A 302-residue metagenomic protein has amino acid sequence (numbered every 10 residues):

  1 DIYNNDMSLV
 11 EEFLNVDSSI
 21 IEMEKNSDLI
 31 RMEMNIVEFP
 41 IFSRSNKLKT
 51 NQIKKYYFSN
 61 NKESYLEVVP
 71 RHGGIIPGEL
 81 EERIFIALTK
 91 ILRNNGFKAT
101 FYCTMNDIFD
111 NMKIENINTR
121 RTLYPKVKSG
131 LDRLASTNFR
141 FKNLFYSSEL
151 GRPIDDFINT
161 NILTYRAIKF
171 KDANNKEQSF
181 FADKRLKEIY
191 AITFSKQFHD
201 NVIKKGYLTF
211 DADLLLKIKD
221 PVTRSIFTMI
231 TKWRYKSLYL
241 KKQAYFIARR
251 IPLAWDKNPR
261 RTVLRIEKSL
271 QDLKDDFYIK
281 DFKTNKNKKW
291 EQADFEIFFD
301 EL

Functional and structural regions predicted by a protein language model:
D1-L302: Charged, alpha-helix-forming regions
